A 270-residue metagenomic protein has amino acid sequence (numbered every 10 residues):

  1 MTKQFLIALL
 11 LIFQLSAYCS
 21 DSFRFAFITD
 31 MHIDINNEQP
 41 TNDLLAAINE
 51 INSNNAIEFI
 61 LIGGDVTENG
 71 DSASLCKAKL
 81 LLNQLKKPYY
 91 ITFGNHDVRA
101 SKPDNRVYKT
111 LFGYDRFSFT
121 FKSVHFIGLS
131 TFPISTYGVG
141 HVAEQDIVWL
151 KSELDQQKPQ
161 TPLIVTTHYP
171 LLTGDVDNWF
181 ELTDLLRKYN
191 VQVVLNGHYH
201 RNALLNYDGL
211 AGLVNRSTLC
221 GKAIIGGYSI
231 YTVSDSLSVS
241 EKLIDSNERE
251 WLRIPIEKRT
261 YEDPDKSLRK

Functional and structural regions predicted by a protein language model:
T2-A8: Sec-dependent signal peptide recognition, specifically the positively charged N-region followed immediately by
L9-Y18: Hydrophobic h-region of N-terminal signal peptides that target proteins for export in Gram-negative bacteria
A17-K77, K270: N-terminal active-site segment of His-dependent metallophosphoesterases
F25, I60, F126, L163-I164: Hydrophobic beta-strand anchors of alpha/beta hydrolase catalytic cores
D30, G64-D65, G94-N95, H168 (+1 more regions): Active-site glycine-centered loops adjacent to acidic/histidine catalytic or metal-binding residues that shape
D34-Q39, V66-A73, V98-K102, L171-V176 (+1 more regions): Acidic-and-aromatic substrate-binding clefts and catalytic sites of carbohydrate-active enzymes
S72-P162, E181-V193, L205-V239, D263: Extended active-site neighborhood of metal-dependent phosphoesterases/phosphodiesterases
K188, T232-K270: A short C-terminal boundary segment appended to hydrolase-like catalytic domains
